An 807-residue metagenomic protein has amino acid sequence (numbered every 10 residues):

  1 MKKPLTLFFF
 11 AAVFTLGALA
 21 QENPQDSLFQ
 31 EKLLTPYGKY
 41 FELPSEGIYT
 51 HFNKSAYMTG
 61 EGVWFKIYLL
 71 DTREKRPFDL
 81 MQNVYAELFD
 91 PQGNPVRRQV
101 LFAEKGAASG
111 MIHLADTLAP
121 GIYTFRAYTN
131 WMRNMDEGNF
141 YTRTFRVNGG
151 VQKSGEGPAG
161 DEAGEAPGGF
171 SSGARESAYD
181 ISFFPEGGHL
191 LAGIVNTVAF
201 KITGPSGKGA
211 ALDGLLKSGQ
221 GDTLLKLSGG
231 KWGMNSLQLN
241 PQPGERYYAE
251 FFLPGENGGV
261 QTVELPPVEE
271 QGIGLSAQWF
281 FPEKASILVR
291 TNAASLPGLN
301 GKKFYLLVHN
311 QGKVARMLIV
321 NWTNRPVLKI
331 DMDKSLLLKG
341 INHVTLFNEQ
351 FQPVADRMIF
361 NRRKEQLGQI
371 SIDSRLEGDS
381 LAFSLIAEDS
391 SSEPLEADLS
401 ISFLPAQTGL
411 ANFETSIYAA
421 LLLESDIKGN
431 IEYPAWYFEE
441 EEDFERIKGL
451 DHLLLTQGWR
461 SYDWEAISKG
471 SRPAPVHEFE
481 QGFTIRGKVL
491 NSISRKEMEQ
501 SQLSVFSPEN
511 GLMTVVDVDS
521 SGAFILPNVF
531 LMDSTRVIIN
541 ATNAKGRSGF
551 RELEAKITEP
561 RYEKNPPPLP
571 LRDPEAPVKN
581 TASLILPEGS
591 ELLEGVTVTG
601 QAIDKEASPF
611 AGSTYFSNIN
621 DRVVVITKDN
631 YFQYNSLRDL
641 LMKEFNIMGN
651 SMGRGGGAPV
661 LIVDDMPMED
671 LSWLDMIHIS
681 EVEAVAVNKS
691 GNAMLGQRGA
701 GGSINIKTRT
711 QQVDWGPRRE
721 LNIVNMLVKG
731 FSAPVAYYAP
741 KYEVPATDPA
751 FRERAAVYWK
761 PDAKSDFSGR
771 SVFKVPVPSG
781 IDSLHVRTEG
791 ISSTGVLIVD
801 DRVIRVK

Functional and structural regions predicted by a protein language model:
Q25, R133-G173, T262-P267, E393-V476 (+2 more regions): Acidic glycine/proline-rich low-complexity segments
E46-E74, Y179-S206, A285-T291, T345 (+2 more regions): Beta-strand-rich structural segments
V84-R98, G214-K226, V308-A315, F403-G409 (+3 more regions): Short amphipathic beta-strand segments in non-cytosolic proteins
L399, I539, L593-I603, L641 (+3 more regions): N-terminal secretion/transport leader regions
I603-D629, P659, Q697, N722-N725 (+1 more regions): N-terminal periplasmic "start-of-domain" segments of outer-membrane beta-barrel proteins
Y615-M652, M666-L674, A686-A693: Periplasmic N-terminal accessory/gating domains of Gram-negative outer-membrane beta-barrel systems
L640, G699-L721: N-terminal periplasmic accessory domains that precede and gate Gram-negative outer-membrane beta-barrel machines
S651-K689, D714-L721: Periplasmic plug
